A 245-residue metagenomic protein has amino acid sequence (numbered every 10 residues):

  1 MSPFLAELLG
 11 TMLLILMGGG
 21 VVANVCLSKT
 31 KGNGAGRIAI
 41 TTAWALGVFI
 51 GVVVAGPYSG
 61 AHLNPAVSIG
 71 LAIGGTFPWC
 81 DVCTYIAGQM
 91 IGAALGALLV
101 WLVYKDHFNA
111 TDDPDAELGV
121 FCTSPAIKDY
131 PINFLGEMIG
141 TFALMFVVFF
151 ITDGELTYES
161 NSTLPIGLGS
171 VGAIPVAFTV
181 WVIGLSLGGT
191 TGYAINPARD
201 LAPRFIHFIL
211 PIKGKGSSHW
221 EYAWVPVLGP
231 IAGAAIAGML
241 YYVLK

Functional and structural regions predicted by a protein language model:
M1-K245: Membrane-interface helix-loop junctions and terminal tails of multi-pass membrane proteins
